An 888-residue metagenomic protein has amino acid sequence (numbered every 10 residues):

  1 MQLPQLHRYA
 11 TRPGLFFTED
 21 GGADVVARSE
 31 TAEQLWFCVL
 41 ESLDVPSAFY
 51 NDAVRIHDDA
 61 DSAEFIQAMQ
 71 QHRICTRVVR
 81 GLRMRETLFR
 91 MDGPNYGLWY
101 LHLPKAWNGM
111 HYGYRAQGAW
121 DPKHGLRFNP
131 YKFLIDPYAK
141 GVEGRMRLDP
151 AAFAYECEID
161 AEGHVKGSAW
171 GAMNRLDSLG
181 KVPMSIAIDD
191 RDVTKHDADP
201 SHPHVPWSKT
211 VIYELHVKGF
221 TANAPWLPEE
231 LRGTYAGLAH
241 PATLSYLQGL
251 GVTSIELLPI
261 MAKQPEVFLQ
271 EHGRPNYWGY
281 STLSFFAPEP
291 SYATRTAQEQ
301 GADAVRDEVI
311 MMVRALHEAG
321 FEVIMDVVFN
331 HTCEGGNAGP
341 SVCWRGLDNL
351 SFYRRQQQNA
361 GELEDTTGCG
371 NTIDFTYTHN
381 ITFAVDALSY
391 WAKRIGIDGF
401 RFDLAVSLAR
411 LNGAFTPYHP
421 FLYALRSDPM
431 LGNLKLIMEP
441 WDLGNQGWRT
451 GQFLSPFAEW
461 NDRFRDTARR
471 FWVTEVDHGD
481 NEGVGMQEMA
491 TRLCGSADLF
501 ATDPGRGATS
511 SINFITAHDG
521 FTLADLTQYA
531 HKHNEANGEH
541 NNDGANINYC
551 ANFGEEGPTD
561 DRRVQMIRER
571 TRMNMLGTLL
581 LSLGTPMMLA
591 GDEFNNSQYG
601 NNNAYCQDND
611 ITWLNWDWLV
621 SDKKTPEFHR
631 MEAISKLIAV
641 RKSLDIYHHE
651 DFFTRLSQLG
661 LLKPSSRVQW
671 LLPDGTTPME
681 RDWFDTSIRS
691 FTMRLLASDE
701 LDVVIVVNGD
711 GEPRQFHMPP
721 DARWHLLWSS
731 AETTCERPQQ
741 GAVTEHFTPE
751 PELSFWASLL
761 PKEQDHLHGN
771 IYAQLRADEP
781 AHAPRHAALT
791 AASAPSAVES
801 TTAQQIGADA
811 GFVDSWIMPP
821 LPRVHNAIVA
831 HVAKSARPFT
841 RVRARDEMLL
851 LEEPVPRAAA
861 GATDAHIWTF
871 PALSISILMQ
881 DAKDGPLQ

Functional and structural regions predicted by a protein language model:
M1-K209, Y213, K218, V564-E569 (+3 more regions): Carbohydrate-interacting/catalytic domains
A27, Y114, L215, L257 (+8 more regions): Conserved, mostly hydrophobic/aromatic
S29-T31, G93, K105-W107, G118 (+17 more regions): Short, flexible loop/turn elements at secondary-structure junctions
M110, G251-T253, I395-G396, R401 (+2 more regions): Short loop/turn motifs at secondary-structure junctions
W170, H204-W207, H216-I397, L404-M430 (+3 more regions): Substrate-binding/active-site clefts of carbohydrate-active enzymes
V211-Y213, I255, V323-M325, F400 (+2 more regions): Hydrophobic faces of well-ordered beta-strands that scaffold small-molecule active sites in alpha/beta enzyme cores
E364-I373, F415, Y549-Q565, D610-I611 (+1 more regions): Non-catalytic scaffold segments within catalytic domains of secreted glycoside hydrolases
L411, P417-A590, F594-N595, N601-Q607 (+4 more regions): Conserved alpha/beta catalytic core and glycan-binding cleft of carbohydrate-active enzymes
